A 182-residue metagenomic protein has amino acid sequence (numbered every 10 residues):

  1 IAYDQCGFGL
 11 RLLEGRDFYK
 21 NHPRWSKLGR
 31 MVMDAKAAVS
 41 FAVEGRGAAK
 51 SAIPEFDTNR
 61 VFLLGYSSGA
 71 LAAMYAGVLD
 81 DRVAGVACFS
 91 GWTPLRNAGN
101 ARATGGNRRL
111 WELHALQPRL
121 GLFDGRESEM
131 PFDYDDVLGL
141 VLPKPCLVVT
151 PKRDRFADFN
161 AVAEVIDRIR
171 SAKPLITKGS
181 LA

Functional and structural regions predicted by a protein language model:
I1-G45, E55-T58, G99-N100: Cap/lid segment of the alpha/beta-hydrolase catalytic domain
D4, L64, F89-S90, V149: Alpha/beta-hydrolase-fold catalytic nucleophile elbow
G47, C88-V137, D158-I166, A172-G179: Mobile cap/lid helix-loop segments that gate and shape the active-site cleft of serine hydrolases
S51-S67: Alpha/beta-hydrolase fold nucleophile elbow
I53-E55, R82, K173-K178: Short helix-capping segments at alpha-helix termini
G65-G77: Glycine-rich nucleophile elbow surrounding the catalytic serine of serine-hydrolase chemistry
V78-G85: Conserved hydrolase catalytic core segment
L142-N160: Conserved strand-to-loop "acid loop" that flanks and positions the catalytic carboxylate
